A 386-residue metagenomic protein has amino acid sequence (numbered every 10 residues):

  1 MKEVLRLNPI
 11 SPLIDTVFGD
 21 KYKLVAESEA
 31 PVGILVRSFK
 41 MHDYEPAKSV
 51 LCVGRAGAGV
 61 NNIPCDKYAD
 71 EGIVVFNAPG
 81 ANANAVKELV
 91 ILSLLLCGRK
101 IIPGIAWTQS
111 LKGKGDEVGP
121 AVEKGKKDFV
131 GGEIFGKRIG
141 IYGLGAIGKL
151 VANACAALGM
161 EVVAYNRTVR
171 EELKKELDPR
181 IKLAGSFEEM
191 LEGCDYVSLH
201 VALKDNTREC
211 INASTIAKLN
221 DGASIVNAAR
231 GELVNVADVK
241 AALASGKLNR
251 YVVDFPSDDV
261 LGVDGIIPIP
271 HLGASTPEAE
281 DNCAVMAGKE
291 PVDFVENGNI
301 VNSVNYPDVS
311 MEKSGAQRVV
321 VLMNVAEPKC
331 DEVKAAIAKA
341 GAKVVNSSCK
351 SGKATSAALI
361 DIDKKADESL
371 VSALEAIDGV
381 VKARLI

Functional and structural regions predicted by a protein language model:
M1-P79, E192, N212, I337-A340 (+3 more regions): An N-terminal-biased, well-structured beta-alpha scaffold segment characteristic of Rossmann-like dinucleotide-binding
F39-Y44, T168-V260, S275: Rossmann-like adenosine-cofactor binding region
P79-R138, E172, N302-V304: Phosphate-binding beta-alpha-beta segment of Rossmann-like dinucleotide-binding domains, i.e., the NAD(P)
K87-A106, N153-M160, M286-N299, K334 (+1 more regions): Oxidoreductase and adenylate-handling cofactor-binding alpha/beta cores
L144-G145: Glycine-rich Rossmann-fold phosphate-binding loop(s) that bind the pyrophosphate of adenine dinucleotide cofactors
G148-K149: N-terminal Rossmann-fold NAD(P) dinucleotide-binding loop
V163: Conserved beta-strand positions in the Rossmann-like core of class I SAM-dependent methyltransferases
L261-D264, L272-I386: NAD(P)-dependent dehydrogenase/reductase Rossmann-like domain
